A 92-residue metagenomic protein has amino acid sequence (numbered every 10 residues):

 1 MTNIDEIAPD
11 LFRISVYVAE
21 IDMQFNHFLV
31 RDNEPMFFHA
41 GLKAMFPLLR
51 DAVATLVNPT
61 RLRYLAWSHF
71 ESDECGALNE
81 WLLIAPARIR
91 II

Functional and structural regions predicted by a protein language model:
T2-V57: Conserved beta-strand hairpin/beta-sheet module of binuclear metal-dependent hydrolase folds, prominently
E6-P9, R88-I92: Metallo-beta-lactamase
M45-I91: Active-site metal-binding motif and surrounding structural segment of the metallo-beta-lactamase
